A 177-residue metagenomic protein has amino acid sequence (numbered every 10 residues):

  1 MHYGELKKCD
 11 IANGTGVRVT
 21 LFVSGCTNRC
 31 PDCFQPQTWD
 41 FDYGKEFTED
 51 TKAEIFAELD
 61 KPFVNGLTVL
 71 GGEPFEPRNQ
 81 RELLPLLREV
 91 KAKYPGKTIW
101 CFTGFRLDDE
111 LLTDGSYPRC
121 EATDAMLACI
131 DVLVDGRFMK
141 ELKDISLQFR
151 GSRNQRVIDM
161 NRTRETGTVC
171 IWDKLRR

Functional and structural regions predicted by a protein language model:
M1-G4, V17, Q35-S116, C120-A125: Conserved Radical SAM active-site core
H2-R29: N-terminal pre-triad scaffold of radical SAM enzymes
E76, E141-L142: Short glycine-rich, flexible loops that bind phosphorylated cofactors or substrates
L87-K91, K143-R177: P-loop/Walker A phosphate-binding loop and immediately adjacent motor/lid segment at beta-alpha junctions
A125-A128, G151: Short, conserved loop/helix-junction motifs that constitute active-site signature segments in enzyme catalytic cores
D131: Receiver (REC) domain switch/active-site residues of two-component response regulators
